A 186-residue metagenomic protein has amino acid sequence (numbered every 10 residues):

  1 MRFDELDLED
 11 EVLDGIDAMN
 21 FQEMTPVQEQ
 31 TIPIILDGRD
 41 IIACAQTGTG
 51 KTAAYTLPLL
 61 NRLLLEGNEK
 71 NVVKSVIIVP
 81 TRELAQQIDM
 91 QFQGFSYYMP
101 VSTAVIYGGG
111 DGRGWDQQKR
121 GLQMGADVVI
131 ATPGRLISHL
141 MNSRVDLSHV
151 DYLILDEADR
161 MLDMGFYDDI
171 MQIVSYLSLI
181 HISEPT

Functional and structural regions predicted by a protein language model:
M1-C44: Conserved pre-motif I regulatory segment
E5, E23-M24, I77, V129 (+2 more regions): Conserved SAM-binding loop
I16, Q28, A43, L59 (+7 more regions): Residue-level signature of catalytic and energy-coupling elements of molecular machines, predominantly ATP/GTP-dependent
I32-D37, A53-E69, Q93: Walker A/P-loop NTP-binding motif
A45-T49: The conserved Walker
N71-S138: Conserved nucleic-acid-binding Ia/Ib motif block in the N-terminal RecA-like helicase ATPase lobe
S143-S178: SF2 helicase catalytic motif II
S178-T186: Residue-level detector of conserved catalytic or cofactor/ligand-binding positions in enzyme active sites
